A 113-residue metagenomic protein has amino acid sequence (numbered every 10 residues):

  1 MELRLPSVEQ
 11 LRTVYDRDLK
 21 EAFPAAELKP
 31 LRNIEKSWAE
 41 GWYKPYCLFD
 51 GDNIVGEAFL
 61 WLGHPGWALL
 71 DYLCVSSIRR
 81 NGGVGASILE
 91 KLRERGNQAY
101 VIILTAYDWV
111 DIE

Functional and structural regions predicted by a protein language model:
M1-N33: Short amphipathic alpha-helix that is part of the acyltransferase structural core
S7, C74-S77: Structured beta->alpha junctions
E21-G51: Active-site rim helix/loop that mediates acceptor-substrate recognition in acyltransferases
K44, G66, Q98-A99: Short coil/turn segments at beta-strand junctions that form active-site/ligand-binding loops
C47, D52-L62, W67-C74: Conserved beta-strand in the GNAT
H64, S77, Y107-V110: Feature marks short, surface-exposed loop/turn motifs that line or immediately flank catalytic pockets and channel
V75, N81-E94: Conserved acetyl-CoA-binding loop-helix of GNAT-fold acetyltransferases
R95-E113: Conserved GNAT acetyl-CoA-binding A-motif
